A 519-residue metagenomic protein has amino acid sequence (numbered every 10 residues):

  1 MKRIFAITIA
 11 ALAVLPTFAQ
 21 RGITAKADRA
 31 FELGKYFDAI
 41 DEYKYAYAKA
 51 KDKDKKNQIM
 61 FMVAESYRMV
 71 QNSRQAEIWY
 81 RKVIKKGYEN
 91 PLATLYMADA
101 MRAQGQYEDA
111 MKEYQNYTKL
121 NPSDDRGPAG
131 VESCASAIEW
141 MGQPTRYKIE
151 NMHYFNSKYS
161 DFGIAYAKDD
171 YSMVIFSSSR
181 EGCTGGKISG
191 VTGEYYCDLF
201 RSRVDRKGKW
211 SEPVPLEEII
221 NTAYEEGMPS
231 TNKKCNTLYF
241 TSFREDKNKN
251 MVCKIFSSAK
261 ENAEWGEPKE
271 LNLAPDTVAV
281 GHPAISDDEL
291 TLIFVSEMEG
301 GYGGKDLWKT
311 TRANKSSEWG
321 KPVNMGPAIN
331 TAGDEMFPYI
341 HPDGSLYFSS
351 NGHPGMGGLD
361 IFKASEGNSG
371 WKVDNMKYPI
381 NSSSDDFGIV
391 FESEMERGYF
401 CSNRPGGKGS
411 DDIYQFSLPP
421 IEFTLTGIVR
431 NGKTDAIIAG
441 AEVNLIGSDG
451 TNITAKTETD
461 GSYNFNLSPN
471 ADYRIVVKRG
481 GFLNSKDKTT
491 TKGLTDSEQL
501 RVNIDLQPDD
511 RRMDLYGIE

Functional and structural regions predicted by a protein language model:
T24, K56-M62, P91-Y96, K112 (+1 more regions): Alpha-solenoid helical repeat scaffolds
K51-D54, Y88, P122: Short coil turns that delineate tetratricopeptide repeat
S73, Y96, A103-I428, G432-T434 (+4 more regions): Short, conserved micro-motifs composed of acidic
S448-S462: Short, acidic Ser/Thr/Gly-rich low-complexity loop/linker segments typical of extracellular and cell-surface proteins
